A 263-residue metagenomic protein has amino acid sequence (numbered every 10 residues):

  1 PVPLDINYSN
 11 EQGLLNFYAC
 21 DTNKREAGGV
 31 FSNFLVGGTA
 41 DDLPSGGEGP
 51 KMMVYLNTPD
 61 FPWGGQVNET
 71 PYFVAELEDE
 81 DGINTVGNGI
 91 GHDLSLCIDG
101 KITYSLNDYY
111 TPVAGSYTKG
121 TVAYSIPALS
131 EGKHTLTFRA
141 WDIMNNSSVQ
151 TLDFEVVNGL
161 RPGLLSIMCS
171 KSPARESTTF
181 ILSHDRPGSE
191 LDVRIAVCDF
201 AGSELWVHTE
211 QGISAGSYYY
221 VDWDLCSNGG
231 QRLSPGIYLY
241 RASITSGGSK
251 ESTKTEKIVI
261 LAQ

Functional and structural regions predicted by a protein language model:
P1-G29, N33-L35, M53-F61, V74-N158 (+1 more regions): Long, low-complexity serine/threonine/glycine- and acidic-rich segments characteristic of extracellular
Q12-N16, Y72, K133-T137, T179 (+2 more regions): Short, conserved beta-strand segments of beta-strand-rich sandwich/propeller modules, principally
G37-P71, V157-P173: Short, compositionally biased P/S/T/A/G/V-rich stretches that sit at domain boundaries
N68-T70, N84-L96, L191-V193, L233-Y238: Short flexible loop/turn segments that cap and initiate beta-strands
L96-G100, I195-D199, A242: Conserved aromatic beta-strand anchor motif in extracellular beta-sandwich/beta-rich domains
L129-T135, Q211-S249: Short, surface-exposed loop/turn motifs with a glycine/proline- and acidic-biased composition
Q150-D153, V157-L160, S170, S177-F180 (+1 more regions): C-terminal tail/sorting-segment detector
N158-D199, E210, Y220-W223, S246-S249: Glycine-centered coil/turn sites that cap beta-strands in beta-rich domains
